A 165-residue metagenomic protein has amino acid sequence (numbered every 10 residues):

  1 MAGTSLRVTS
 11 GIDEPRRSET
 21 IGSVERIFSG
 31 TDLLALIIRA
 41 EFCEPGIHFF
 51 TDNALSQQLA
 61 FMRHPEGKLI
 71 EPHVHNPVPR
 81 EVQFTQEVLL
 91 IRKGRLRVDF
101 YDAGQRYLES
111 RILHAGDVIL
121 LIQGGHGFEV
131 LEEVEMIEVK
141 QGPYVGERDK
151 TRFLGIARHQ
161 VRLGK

Functional and structural regions predicted by a protein language model:
M1-R63, I156, G164-K165: A short, N-terminal "cap"/entry segment at the start of jelly-roll beta-barrel domains of the cupin/DSBH fold
E44, F61-Q83: Conserved short histidine dyad/triad with adjacent acidic residue
P65-E66, F84-Y101: Glycine- and acidic-residue-biased ligand/ion/polar-headgroup-sensing regions
P72, V98-D99, I119-L121, H126-L131 (+1 more regions): Short beta-strand His + acidic residue motifs that chelate non-heme Fe in jelly-roll/DSBH and cupin folds
V78-P79, G104-R106, E135, P143-V145: Short, surface-exposed beta-strand-loop junctions and turns on beta-sheet-rich folds
D102-Q123: Short acidic-glycine-tyrosine-enriched beta hairpin
G127-K165: Double-stranded beta-helix
